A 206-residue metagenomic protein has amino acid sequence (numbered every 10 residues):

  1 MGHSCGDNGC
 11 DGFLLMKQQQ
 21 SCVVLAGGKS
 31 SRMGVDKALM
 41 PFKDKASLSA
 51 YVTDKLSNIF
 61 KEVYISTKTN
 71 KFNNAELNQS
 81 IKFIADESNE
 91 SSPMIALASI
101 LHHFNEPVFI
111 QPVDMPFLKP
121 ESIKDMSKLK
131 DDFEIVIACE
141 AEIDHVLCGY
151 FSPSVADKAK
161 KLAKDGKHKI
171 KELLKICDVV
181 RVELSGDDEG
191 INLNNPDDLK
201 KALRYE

Functional and structural regions predicted by a protein language model:
C5, C10-C22: N-proximal low-complexity "stem/linker" segments adjacent to membrane-targeting elements
K17-V146, P153-K167, K175-E189, D197 (+1 more regions): Nucleotide and nucleotide-moiety/phosphate-recognizing core
A202: Histidine-centered active-site loop/cap adjacent to the catalytic His in serine esterases/O-acetyl transfer systems
